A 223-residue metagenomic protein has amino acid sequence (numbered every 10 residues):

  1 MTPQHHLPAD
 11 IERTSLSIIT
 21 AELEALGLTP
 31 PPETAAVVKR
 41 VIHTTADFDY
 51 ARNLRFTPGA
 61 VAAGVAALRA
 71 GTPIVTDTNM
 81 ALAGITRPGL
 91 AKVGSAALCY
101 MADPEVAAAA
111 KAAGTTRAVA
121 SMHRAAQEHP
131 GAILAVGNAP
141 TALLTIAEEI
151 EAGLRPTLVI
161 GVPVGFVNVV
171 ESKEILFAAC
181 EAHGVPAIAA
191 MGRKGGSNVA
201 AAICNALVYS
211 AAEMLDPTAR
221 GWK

Functional and structural regions predicted by a protein language model:
M1-P73: Electropositive, gly/pro-rich neighborhoods at or near active sites that engage anionic ligands
I18-T29, T44-F48, A67-G71, P88 (+4 more regions): Change "in soluble alpha/beta enzymes" to "in soluble alpha/beta proteins
A51-E105: Active-site cofactor/substrate anionic-group-binding motifs, chiefly glycine- and Lys/Arg-rich phosphate-binding loops
D77, V159-G161, I203: Buried hydrophobic positions in well-ordered alpha/beta secondary-structure cores of metabolic enzymes
A81-G84, P140-I146, F166-V170, G196-A200: Short glycine/serine/threonine-rich phosphate/pyrophosphate-binding segments that cradle anionic phosphate groups
L90-H129: Long, charge-dense
E128, A142-V159, N168-E171, L176-A178: Feature captures the catalytic cores and cofactor-binding loops of soluble hydro-lyases/lyases that act on carboxylate
V167-K223: C-terminal functional extensions of proteins
